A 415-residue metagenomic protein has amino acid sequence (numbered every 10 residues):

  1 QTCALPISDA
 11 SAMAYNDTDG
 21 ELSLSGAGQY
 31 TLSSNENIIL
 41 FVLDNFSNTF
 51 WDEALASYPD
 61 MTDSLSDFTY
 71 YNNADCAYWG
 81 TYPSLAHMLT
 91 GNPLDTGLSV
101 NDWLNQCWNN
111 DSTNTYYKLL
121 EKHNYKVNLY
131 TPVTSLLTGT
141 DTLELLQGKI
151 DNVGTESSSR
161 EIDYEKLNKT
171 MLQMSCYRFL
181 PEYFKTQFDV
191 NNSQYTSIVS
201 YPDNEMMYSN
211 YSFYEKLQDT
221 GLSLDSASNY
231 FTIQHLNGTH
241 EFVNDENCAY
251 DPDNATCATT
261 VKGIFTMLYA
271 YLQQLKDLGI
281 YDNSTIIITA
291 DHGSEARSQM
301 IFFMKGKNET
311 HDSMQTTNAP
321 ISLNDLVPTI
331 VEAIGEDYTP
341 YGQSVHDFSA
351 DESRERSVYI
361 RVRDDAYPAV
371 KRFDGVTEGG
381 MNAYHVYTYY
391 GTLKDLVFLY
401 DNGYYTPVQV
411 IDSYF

Functional and structural regions predicted by a protein language model:
T2-L5: Short, small-residue-biased leader/transition segments that mark boundaries at the very start of proteins
I7-D17: Extended acidic/polar, glycine-enriched regions that form or flank non-catalytic beta-rich accessory modules
Y15-E36, Y208-A227, N244-T289, N324: A long, amphipathic alpha-helix that forms part of the scaffold/cap immediately adjacent to metal-dependent active
N35-E36, N45-N247, R297, G342-D347: Active-site-proximal alpha/beta segments of enzymes that process anionic O-linked groups
I39-L40, L55, D60, G263-F303 (+2 more regions): Metal-dependent active-site segment of extracytoplasmic phospho-/sulfohydrolases and closely related
Y71, A77-T96, S294-T339: Substrate-binding rim/cap in mid-to-C-terminal beta-strand-loop elements of soluble/periplasmic
T113-H123, T134-E161, Q173, N204 (+3 more regions): Membrane-interface soluble catalytic domains
L129-T131, F231-G238, A258-V261, T285-A290 (+2 more regions): Short beta-strand segments
